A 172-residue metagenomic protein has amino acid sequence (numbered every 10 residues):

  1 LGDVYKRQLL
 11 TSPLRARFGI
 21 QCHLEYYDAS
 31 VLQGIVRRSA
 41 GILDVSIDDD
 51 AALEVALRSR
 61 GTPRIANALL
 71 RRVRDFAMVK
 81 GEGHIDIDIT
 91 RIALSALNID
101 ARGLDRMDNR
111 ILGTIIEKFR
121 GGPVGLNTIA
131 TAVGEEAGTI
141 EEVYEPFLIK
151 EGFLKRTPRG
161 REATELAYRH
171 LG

Functional and structural regions predicted by a protein language model:
L1-Y5: Short, small-residue-biased leader/transition segments that mark boundaries at the very start of proteins
L9-R15, Q21-I89, L97-L104: Conserved C-terminal "switch" segment of AAA+ ATPases
L53, R64-N67, R71, D88-R91 (+6 more regions): Non-catalytic, well-ordered alpha-helical scaffold segments
D75-P123, N127, T131-G134: Conserved alpha/beta core segments of nucleic-acid transaction machinery
I115-G172: Terminal-proximal interaction/regulatory segments of ATP-powered molecular machines
